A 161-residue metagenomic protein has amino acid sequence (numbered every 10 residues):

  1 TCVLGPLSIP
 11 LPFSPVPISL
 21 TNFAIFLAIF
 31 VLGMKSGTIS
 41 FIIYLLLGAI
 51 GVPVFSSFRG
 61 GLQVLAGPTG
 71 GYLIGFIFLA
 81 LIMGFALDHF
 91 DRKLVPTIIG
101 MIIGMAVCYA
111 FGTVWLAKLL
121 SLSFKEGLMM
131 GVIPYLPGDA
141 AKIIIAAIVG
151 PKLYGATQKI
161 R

Functional and structural regions predicted by a protein language model:
T1-T38: Hydrophobic transmembrane alpha-helices
V3, L62-V107: Short helix-perturbing small/polar motifs within transmembrane alpha-helices
V3-L7, L27, L81, F85 (+7 more regions): Membrane-interface helix caps of multi-pass small-molecule transporters
G5-P17, L45-L79: Interfacial aromatic-anchored transmembrane helix boundaries in multi-pass membrane proteins
F23-L27, G37-I43, L65, T69-I74 (+3 more regions): Hydrophobic alpha-helical transmembrane segments
S40-Y44, V52-F55, L79, M83 (+3 more regions): Alpha-helical transmembrane segments and their lipid-water interface positions in multi-pass membrane proteins
V52-F58, W115-M129: Interfacial helix-loop-helix junctions of multi-pass membrane proteins
M129-R161: Alpha-helical transmembrane segments and their cytosolic interface
